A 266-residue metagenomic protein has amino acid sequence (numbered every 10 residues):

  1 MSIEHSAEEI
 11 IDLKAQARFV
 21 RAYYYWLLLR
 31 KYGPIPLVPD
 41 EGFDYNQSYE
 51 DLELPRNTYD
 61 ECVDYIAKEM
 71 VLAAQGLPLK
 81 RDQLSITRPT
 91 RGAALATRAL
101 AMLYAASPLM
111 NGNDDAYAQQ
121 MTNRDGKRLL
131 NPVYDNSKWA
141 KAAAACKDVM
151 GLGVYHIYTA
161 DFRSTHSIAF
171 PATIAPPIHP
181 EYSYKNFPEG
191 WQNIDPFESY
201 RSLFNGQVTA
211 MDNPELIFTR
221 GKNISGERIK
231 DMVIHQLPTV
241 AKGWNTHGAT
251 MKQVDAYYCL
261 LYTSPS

Functional and structural regions predicted by a protein language model:
M1-Y32, Y49-I86: Conserved, well-structured interaction surfaces
I35, R91-G92, L103-P265: An aromatic- and glycine-enriched ligand-binding surface/loop that stacks and positions planar moieties
P39-D44, M70, A105-S107: Short, small-residue-rich loop/turn micro-motifs
E41-D44, R81, R220-I224: Short, flexible loop/turn elements at secondary-structure junctions
F43-D51, N123-K127: Aromatic- and acidic-residue-enriched carbohydrate-binding clefts of CAZyme catalytic domains
T87-T97: Amphipathic alpha-helical protein-interaction segments enriched in hydrophobic
